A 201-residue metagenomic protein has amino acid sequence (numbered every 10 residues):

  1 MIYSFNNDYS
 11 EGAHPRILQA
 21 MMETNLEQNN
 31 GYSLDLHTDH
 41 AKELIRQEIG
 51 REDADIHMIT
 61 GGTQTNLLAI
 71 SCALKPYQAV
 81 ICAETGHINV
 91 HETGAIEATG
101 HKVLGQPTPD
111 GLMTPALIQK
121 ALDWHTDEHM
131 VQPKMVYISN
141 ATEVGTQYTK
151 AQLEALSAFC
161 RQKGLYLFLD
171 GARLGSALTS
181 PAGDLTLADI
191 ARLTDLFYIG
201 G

Functional and structural regions predicted by a protein language model:
M1-G201: Conserved PLP-enzyme active-site core in the AAT-like
